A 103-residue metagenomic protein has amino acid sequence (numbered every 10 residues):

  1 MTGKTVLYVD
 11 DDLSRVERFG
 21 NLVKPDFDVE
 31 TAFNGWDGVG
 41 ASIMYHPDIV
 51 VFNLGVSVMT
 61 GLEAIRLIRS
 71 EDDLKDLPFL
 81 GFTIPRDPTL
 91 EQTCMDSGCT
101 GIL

Functional and structural regions predicted by a protein language model:
T2-S14, F19-V23, V50: Conserved acidic segment of CheY-like receiver
F27-F33, A41: Short hydrophobic/Thr-rich beta-strand motif most characteristic of the beta2 strand and flanking loop of CheY-like
T31, V56-M59: Residue-level signal for the "D+5" position in two-component response regulator receiver
N34-D37, T60-R66: Acidic catalytic/metal-coordinating carboxylates
Y45-V56: Active-site beta3 strand of CheY-like receiver
H46-D48, D73-P78: His-Asp phosphorelay/catalytic-motif detector in bacterial-type signaling
E63, P85-L103: Alpha4 helix (beta4-alpha4-beta5 surface) of REC/receiver domains from two-component response regulators
